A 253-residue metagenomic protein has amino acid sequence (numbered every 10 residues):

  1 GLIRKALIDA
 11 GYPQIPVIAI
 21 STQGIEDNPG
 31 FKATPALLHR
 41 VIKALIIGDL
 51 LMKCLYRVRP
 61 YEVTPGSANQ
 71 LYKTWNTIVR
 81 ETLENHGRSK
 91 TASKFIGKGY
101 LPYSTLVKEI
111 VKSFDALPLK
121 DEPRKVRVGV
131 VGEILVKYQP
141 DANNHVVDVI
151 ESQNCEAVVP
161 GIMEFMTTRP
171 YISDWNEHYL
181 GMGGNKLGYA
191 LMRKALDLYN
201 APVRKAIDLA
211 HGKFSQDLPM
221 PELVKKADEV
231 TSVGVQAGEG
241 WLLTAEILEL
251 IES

Functional and structural regions predicted by a protein language model:
G1-S253: An N-terminal assembly and electron-transfer interface module characteristic of large anaerobic redox and radical
